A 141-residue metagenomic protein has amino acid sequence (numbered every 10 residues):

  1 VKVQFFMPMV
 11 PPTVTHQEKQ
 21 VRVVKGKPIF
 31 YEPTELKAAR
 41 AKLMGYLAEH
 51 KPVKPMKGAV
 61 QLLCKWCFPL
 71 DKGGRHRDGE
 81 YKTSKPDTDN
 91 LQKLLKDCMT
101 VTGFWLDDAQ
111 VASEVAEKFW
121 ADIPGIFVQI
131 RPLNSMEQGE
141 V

Functional and structural regions predicted by a protein language model:
V1-V141: Acidic, proline/glycine-enriched N-terminal capping motif
